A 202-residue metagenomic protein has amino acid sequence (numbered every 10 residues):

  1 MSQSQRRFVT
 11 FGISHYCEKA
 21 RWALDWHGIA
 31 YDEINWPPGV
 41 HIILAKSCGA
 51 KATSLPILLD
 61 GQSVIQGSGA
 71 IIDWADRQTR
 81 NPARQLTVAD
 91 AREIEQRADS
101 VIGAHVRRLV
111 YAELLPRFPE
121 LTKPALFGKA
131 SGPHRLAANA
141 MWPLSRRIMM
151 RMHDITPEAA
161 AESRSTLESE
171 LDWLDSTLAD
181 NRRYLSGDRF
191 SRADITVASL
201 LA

Functional and structural regions predicted by a protein language model:
M1-H134: GST-like domain detector, emphasizing the conserved glutathione-binding G-site in the N-terminal thioredoxin-like
G103-A202: GST-like fold's C-terminal all-alpha helical module
